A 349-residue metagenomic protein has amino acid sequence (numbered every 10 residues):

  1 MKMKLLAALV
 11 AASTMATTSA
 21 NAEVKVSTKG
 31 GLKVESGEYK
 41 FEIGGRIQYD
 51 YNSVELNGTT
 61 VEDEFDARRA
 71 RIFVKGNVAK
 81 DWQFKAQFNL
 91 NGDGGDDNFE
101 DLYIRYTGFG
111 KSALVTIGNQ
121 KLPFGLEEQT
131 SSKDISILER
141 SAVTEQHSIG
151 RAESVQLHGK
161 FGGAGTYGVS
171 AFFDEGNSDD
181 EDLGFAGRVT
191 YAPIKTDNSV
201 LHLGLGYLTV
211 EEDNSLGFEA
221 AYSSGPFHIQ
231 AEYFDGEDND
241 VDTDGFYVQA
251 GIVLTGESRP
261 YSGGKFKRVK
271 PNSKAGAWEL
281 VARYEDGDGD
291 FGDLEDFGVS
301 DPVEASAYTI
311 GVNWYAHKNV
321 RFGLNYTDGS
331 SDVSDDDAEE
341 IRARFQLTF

Functional and structural regions predicted by a protein language model:
M1-A22: Gram-negative bacterial Sec-dependent N-terminal signal peptides
K2-K4, F172, D179-R188, T196-H202 (+3 more regions): Domain-scale selection of a single, long terminal region that carries the protein's primary operational module
M3-L5, V189, Y284, F322: Hydrophobic alpha-helical segments, especially transmembrane helices and their immediate juxtamembrane helical caps
T17, G95, G165, D332-V333: A short hydrophobic/aromatic micro-motif that marks alpha-helical segments and, especially, helix-coil
V24-Y207, Y247-R259, G263-N272, E279-L294: Outer membrane beta-barrel
K25, S36, E55-V61, R105-Y106 (+2 more regions): Outer-membrane beta-barrel pore domains
